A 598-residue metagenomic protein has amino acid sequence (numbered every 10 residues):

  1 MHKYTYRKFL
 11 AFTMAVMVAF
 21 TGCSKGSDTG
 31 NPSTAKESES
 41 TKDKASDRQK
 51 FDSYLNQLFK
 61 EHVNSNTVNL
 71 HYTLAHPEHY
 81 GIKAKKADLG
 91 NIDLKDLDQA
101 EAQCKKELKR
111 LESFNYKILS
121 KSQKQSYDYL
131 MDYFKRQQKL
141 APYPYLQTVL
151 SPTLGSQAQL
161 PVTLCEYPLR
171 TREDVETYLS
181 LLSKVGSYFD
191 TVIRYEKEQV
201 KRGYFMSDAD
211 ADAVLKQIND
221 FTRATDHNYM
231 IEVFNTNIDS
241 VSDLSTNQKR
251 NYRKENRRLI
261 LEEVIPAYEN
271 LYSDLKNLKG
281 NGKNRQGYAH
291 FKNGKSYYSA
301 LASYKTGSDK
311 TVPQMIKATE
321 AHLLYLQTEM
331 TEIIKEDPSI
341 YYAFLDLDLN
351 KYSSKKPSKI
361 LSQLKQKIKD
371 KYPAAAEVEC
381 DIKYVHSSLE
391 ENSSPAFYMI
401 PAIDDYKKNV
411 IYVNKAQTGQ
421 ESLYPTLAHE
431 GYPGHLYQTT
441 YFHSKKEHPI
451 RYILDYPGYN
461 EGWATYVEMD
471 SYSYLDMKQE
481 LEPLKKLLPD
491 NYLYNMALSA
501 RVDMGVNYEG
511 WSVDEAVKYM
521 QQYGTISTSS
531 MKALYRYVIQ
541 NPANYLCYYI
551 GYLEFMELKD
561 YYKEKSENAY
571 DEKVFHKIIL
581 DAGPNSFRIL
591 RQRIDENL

Functional and structural regions predicted by a protein language model:
H2-L10: Bacterial N-terminal signal peptides that target proteins for export
A11-A15: Sec-dependent N-terminal signal peptides
V18-G22: C-terminal motif of bacterial Sec signal peptides marking the signal peptidase cleavage site
C23-P32: Bacterial lipoprotein signal-peptidase II cleavage site
P32-L598: N-terminal maturation segment of proteins
